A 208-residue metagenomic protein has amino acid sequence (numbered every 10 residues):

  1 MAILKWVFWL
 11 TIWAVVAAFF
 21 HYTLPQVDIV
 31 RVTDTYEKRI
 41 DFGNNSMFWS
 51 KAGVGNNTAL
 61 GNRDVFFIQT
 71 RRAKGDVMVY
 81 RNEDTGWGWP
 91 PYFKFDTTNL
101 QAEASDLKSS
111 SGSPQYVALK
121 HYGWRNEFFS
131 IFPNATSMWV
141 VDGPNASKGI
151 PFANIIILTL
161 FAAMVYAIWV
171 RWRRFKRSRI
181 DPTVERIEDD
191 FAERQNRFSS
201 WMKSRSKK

Functional and structural regions predicted by a protein language model:
M1-D34, A153: Hydrophobic secretory-pathway targeting helix
L4, N145-K208: Juxtamembrane interface at the cytosolic side of transmembrane helices
T11, V15, K51, W89-P91 (+3 more regions): Intrinsic disorder/low-complexity segments enriched in polar/charged and small flexible residues
Q26-K108: Membrane-proximal low-complexity regions enriched in glycine and acidic/polar residues
G43, F48-T58, S110, I131-N134 (+1 more regions): A composition-biased, non-transmembrane "mature-region" signal
Y92-K94, A104-L107, D142-A146, F161-Y166: Glycine-rich loops and low-complexity Gly/Arg-rich segments that provide flexible linkers or classic glycine-based
T97, Y122-R125, P151: Alpha-helix initiation/capping motif
E103-N145: Extended, hydrophilic extramembrane loops/domains of integral membrane proteins
